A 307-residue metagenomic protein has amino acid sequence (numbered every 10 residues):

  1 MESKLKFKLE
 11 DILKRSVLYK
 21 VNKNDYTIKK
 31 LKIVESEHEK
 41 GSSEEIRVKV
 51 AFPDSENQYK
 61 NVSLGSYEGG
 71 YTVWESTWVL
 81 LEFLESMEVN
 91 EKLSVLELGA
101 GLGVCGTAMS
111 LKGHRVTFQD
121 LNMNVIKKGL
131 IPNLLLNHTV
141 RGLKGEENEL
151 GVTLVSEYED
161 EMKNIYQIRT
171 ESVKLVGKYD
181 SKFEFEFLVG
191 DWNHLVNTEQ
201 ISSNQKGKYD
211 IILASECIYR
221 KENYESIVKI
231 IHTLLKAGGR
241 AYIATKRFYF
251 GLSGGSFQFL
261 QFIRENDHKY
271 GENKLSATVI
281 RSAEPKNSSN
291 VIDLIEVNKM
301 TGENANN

Functional and structural regions predicted by a protein language model:
M1-N307: S-adenosylmethionine-dependent methyltransferases
